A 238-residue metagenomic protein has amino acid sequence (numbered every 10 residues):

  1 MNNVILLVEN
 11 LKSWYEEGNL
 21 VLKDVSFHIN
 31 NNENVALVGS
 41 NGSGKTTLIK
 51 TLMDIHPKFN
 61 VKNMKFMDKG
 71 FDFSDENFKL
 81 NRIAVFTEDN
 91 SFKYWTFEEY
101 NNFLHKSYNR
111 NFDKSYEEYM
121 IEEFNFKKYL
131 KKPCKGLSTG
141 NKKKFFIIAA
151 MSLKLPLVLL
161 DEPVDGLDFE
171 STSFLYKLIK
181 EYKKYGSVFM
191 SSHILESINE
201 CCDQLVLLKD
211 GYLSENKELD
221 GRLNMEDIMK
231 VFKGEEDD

Functional and structural regions predicted by a protein language model:
M1-V8, K12-D24: A short, flexible loop at the N-terminus of ABC-type nucleotide-binding domains that lies
V38-S40: The feature captures the beta-strand-to-loop junction immediately N-terminal to the Walker
M53: Helix-to-loop junction immediately C-terminal to a conserved catalytic motif
V61-K79, E215: Conserved ABC transporter NBD signature motif
F86-G136: ABC-family P-loop ATPase nucleotide-binding domains
V158-E162: Catalytic Walker B motif of ABC-type/P-loop ATPase nucleotide-binding domains
Y212-G234: Conserved beta-strand-loop-alpha-helix hinge in the C-terminal portion of ABC ATPase nucleotide-binding domains
